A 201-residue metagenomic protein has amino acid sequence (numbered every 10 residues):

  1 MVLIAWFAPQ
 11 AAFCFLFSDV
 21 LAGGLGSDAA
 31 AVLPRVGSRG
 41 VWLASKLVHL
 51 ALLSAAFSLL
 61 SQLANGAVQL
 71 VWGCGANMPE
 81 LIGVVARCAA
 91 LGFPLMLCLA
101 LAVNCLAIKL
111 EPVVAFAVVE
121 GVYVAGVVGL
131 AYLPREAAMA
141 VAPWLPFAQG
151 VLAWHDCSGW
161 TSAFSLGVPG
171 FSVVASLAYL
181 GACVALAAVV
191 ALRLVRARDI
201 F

Functional and structural regions predicted by a protein language model:
M1, F17-R35, R39, L47: Transmembrane helix boundary and interhelical loop/hinge segments in multi-pass membrane proteins
M1, V119-F201: Terminal transmembrane helical anchor/hairpin motif
M1-V20, A44-P112, F116, A153-L177: Secretory targeting signals
L25, A29, V68-A76, L110 (+4 more regions): Membrane-interfacial segments
S38-G40, V113-V114, L186: Alpha-helical hydrophobic packing sites
S38-N65, V128-Q149: Hydrophobic alpha-helical transmembrane segments of integral membrane proteins
